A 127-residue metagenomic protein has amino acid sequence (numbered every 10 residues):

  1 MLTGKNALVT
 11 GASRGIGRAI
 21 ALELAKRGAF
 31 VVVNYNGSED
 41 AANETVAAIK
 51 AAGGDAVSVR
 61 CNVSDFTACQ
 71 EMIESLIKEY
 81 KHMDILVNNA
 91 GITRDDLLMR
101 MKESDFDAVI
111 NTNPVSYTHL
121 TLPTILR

Functional and structural regions predicted by a protein language model:
N6, S13-R14: Conserved glycine-rich cofactor-binding loop
V9-T10, N88-N89: Structural signature of the Rossmann-like NAD(P)-dependent dehydrogenase/reductase core
A29-E44: Conserved glycine-rich Rossmann-like NAD(P)H-binding loop of the short-chain dehydrogenase/reductase
E39, R60-M72, E103: The beta1-alpha1 cofactor-binding region of Rossmann-like NAD(H)/NADP(H)-dependent oxidoreductases
A90-R94: Conserved NAD(P)H cofactor-binding loop of Rossmann-fold oxidoreductase domains
L97-L98, K102-I110: Substrate-binding pocket helix/loop in short-chain dehydrogenase/reductase
T118-T124: Conserved small/polar residues in nucleotide/adenosyl-binding loops
